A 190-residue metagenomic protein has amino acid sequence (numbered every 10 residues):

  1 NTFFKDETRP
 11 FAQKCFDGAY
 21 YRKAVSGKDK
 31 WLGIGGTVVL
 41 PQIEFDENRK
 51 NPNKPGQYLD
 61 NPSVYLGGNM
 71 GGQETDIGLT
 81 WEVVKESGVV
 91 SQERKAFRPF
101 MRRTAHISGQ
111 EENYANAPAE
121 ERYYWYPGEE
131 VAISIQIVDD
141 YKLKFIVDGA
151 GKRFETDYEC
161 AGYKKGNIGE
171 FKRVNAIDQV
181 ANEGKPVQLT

Functional and structural regions predicted by a protein language model:
N1-T190: Exposed, interaction-prone regions of secreted/extracellular proteins
